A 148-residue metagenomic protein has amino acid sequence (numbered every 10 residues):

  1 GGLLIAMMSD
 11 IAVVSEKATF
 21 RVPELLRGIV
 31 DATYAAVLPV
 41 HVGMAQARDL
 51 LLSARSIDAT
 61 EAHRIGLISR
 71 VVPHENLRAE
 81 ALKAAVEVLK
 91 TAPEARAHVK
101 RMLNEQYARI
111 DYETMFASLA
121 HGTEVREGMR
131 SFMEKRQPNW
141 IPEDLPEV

Functional and structural regions predicted by a protein language model:
G1, R55-E61: Acidic, divalent-metal-coordinating active-site segment for phosphoryl/phosphodiester hydrolysis, typified by short
G1-L51, I65, E80-A84: CoA-thioester-processing core
V13-A18, I68-D111, T123, P142-V148: C-terminal long alpha-helix characteristic of the crotonase
A35, M44-A47, R78, A95-V99 (+2 more regions): A general structural signal for well-ordered alpha-helical segments in protein cores
G43, D58, P73-L77: Short loop/turn segments at beta->alpha junctions
L50-L51, M102-L103, T114-H121: Helix-loop "lid/cap" segments that line or gate small-molecule binding pockets
R130-V148: Terminal low-complexity tails and localization/encapsulation signals of metabolic enzymes
